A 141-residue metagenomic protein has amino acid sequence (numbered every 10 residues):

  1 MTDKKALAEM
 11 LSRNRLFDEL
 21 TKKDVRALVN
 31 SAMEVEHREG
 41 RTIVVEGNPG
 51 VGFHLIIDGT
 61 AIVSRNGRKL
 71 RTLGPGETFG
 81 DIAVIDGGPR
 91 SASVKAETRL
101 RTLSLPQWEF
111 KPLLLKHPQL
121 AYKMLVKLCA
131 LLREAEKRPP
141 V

Functional and structural regions predicted by a protein language model:
M1-V141: Cytosolic regulatory regions built on CNB/CRP/Popeye-like sensor folds
